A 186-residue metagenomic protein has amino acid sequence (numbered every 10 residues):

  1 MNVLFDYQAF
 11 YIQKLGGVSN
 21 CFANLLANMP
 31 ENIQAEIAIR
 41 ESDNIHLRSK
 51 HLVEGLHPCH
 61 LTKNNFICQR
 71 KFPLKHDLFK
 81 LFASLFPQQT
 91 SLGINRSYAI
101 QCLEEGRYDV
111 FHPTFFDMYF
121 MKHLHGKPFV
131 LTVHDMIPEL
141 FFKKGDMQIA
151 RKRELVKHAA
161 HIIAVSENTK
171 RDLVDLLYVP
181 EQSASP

Functional and structural regions predicted by a protein language model:
M1-P186: Carbohydrate transferase catalytic cores enriched for Leloir-type hexosyltransferases
